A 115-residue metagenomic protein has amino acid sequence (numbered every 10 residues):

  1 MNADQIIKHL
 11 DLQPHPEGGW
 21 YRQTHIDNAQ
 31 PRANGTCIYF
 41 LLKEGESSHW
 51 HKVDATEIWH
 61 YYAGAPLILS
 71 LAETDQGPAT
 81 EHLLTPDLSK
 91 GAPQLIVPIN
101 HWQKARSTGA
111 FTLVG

Functional and structural regions predicted by a protein language model:
M1-I96, W102-A105, G109-T112: Non-catalytic, conserved peripheral segments adjacent to functional cores
